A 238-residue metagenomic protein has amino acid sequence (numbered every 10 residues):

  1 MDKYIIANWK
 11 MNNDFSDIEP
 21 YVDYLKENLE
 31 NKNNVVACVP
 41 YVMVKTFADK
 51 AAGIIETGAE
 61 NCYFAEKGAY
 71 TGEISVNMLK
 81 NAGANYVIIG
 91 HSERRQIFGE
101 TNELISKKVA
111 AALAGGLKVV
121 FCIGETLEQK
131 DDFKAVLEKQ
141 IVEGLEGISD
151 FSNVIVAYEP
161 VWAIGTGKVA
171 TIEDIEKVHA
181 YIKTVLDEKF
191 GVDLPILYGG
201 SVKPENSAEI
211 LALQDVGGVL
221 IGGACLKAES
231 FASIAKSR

Functional and structural regions predicted by a protein language model:
M1-R238: Active-site loop-to-helix "anion-binding N-cap" substructures in soluble metabolic enzymes
